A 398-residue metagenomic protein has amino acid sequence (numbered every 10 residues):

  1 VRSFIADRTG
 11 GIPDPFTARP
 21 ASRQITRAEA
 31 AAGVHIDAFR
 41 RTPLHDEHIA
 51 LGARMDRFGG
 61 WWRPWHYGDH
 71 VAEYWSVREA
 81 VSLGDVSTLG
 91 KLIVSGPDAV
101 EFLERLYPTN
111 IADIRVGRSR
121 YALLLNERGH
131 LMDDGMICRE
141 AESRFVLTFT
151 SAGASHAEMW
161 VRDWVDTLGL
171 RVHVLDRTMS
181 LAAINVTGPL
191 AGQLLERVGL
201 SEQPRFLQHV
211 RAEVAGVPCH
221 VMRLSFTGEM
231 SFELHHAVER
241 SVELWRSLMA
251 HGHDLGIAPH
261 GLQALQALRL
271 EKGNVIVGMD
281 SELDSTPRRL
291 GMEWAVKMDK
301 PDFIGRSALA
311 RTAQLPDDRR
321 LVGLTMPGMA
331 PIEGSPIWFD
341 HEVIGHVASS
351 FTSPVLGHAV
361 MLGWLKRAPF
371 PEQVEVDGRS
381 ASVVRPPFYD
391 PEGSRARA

Functional and structural regions predicted by a protein language model:
V1-L125, H130-M132: Acidic, proline/glycine-enriched N-terminal capping motif
S3-T26, F39-H45, W62, V165-D317: Glycine-rich, acidic
F4-R19, D37, S285-A398: Glycine-rich, small/acidic residue-mixed loop/short-helix segments
S76-S87, L131-R144, V174-R177, V214-S231: Residues forming anionic-ligand binding surfaces in small-molecule and nucleic-acid pockets of primarily soluble enzymes
S82-P108, R177-E196, P316-M326: Short glycine-/aliphatic-rich beta-strand segments at the starts of folded cytosolic domains
P97, T150-S155, P189-A191, A237-V242 (+1 more regions): Helix N-cap motif at beta-to-alpha junctions
D113-T167: Well-ordered mid-protein domain cores that form the structural environment of catalytic cofactors
R115-R120, A154, P204-V210, P331-S335 (+1 more regions): Glycine-centered loop/turn motifs
